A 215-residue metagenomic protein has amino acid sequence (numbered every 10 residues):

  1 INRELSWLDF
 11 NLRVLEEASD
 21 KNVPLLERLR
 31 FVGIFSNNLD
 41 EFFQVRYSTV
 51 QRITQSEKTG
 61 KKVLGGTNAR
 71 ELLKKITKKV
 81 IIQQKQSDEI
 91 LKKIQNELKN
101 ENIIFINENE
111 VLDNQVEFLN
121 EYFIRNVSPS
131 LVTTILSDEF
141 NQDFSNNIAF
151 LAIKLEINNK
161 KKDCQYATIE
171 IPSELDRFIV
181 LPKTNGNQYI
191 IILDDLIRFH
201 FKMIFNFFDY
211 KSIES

Functional and structural regions predicted by a protein language model:
L5-N11, L15-E27, N38-S215: Extended, highly charged clamp/arch subdomains and adjacent linkers that form or line substrate-binding channels
